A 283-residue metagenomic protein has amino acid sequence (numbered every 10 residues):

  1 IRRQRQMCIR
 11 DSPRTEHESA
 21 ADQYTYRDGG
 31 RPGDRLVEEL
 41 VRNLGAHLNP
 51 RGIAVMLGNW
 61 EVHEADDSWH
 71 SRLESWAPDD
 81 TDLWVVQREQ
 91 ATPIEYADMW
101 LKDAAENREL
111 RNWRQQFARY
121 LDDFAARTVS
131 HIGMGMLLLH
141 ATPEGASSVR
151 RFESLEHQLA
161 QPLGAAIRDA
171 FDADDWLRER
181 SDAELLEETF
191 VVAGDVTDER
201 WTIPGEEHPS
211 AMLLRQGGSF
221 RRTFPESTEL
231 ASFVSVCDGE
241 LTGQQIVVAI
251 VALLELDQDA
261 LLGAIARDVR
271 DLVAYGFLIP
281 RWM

Functional and structural regions predicted by a protein language model:
I1-D11: Single conserved hydrophobic/aromatic residue that forms the stacking wall/gate of nucleotide- or nucleobase-binding
R10-L48: SAM-dependent methyltransferase catalytic-core segment centered on the flexible catalytic loop and adjoining short
S12-E18, V62-A65, T92-E95, A146: Flexible loop/turn segments at secondary-structure boundaries
A21-Y24, W69-L73, W100-K102: Short secondary-structure boundary/capping segments
Y26, A46, S75-A77, A126-H131: A general structural signal for short secondary-structure junctions and capping/turn motifs
P32-Q87: Conserved Class I SAM-dependent methyltransferase catalytic core
D80-S232: Rossmann-like AdoMet/SAM-dependent catalytic core
L139, S219-M283: Long, charge-rich, low-complexity alpha-helical segments
